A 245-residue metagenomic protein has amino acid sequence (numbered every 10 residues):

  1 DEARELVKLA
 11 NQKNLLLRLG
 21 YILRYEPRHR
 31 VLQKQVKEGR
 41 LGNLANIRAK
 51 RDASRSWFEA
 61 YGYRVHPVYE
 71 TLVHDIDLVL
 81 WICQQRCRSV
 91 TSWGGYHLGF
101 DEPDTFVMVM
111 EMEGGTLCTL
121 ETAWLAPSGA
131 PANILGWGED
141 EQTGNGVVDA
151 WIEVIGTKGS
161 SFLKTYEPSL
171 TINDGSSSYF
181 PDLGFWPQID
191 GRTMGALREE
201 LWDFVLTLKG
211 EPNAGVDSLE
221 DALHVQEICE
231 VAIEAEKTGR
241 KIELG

Functional and structural regions predicted by a protein language model:
D1: ADP-ribose/adenylate-binding Rossmann-like module
E5, V31, L78, T105-V107 (+3 more regions): Alpha-helical elements of Rossmann-like donor-binding domains used by nucleotide-donor carbohydrate transfer enzymes
V7, Q12, L163, D203-G245: C-terminal helix-rich "cap/oligomerization" subdomain common to oxidoreductases
N11-L19, L23-M110, L117, P131-A132 (+1 more regions): Predominantly a Rossmann-like dinucleotide-binding segment in NAD(P)-dependent oxidoreductases
E26, R30, V73-L80, G195-W202 (+1 more regions): A structural signal for well-ordered alpha-helical segments within the folded catalytic domains of diverse enzymes
R64-V68, Q188-R192, E211-L219: Active-site rim elements
F100-P103, G114-E199: NAD(P)-dinucleotide binding in Rossmann-like oxidoreductases
F106-M108, A150-I152, G215, I233: Residue-level detector of beta-strand structural context in well-folded domains
